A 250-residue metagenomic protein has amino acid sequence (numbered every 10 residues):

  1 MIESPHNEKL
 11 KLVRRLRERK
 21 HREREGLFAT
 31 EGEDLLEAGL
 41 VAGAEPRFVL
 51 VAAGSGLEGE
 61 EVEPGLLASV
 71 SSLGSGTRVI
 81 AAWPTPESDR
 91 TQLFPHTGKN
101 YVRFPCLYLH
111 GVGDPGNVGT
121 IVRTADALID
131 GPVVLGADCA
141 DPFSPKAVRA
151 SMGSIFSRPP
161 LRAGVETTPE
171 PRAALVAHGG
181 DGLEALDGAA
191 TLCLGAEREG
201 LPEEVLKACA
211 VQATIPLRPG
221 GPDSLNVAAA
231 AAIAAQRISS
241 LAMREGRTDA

Functional and structural regions predicted by a protein language model:
M1-V79, H96-T97, A250: N-terminal positively charged helical leader segments and presequences
I2, F28, H110-G111, G136-A137 (+2 more regions): Glycine- and other small-residue-rich loops at beta-strand/loop junctions that grip anionic moieties
F28-T30, E45-A53, P160-R162, P171-A177 (+1 more regions): Short, hydrophobic beta-strand segments that form beta-sheet elements in well-ordered domains
G54, P64-L67, D138-A140, E197-E199 (+1 more regions): Short, acidic/turn-prone active-site loops that include or flank metal/cofactor- and phosphate-binding residues
G59-V62, V102-L107, A208-P219: Glycine/charged-rich beta-loop-alpha catalytic/anionic-binding loops adjacent to active sites
A81, T124-L128, C139-F156, E203 (+1 more regions): Structured adenosyl-cofactor binding patch, chiefly the S-adenosyl-L-methionine
P86-G180: RNA substrate-binding interface of SAM-dependent RNA methyltransferases
A174-G221: Active-site/ligand-binding-proximal alpha/beta "capping" segment
